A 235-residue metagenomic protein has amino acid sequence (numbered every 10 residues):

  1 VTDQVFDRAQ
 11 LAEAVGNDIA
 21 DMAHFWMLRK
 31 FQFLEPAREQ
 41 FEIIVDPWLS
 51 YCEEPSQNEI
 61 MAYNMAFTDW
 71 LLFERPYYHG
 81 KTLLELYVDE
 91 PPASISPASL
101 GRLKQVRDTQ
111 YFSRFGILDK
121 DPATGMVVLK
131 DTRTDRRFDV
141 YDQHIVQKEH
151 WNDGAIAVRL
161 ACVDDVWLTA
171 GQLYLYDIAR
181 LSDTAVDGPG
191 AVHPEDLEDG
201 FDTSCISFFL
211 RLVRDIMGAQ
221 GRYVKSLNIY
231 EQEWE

Functional and structural regions predicted by a protein language model:
V1-T124, R136, I145-E149, G154-A155 (+1 more regions): Mixed-charge, low-complexity intrinsically disordered regions
V127-D131: SH3/SH3-like beta-barrel fold
T132-D142: Short, structured beta-strand/loop micro-motifs enriched in basic residues and often containing a Trp
